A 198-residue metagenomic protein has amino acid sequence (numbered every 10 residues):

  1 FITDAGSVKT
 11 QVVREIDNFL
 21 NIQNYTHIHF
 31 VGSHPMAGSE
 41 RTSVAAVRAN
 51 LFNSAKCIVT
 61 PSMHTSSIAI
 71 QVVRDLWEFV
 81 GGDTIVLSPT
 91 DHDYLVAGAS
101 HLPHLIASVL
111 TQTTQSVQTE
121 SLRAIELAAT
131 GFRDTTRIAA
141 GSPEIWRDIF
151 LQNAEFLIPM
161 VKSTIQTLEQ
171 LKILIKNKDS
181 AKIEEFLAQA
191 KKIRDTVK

Functional and structural regions predicted by a protein language model:
F1-A45: Rossmann-like NAD(P)(H) cofactor-binding subdomain of soluble oxidoreductases
K9, E40, T65-S66, L157: Alpha-helix N-cap/loop-to-helix initiation residues
V13-R14, T42, S67-Q71, V161: Conserved strand-to-helix beginnings and helix N-cap segments that scaffold or border functional pockets
A46-L51, R147-D148: Short, flexible, solvent-exposed loop/turn segments with mixed acidic/basic and small polar residues
L51-R137: Internal alpha-helical scaffold of NAD(P)-dependent oxidoreductase catalytic cores
S121-A190: Interdomain hinge/lid region at the active-site interface of Rossmann-like NAD(P)-dependent oxidoreductases
D195-K198: Long, positively charged, glycine-interspersed low-complexity recognition regions
